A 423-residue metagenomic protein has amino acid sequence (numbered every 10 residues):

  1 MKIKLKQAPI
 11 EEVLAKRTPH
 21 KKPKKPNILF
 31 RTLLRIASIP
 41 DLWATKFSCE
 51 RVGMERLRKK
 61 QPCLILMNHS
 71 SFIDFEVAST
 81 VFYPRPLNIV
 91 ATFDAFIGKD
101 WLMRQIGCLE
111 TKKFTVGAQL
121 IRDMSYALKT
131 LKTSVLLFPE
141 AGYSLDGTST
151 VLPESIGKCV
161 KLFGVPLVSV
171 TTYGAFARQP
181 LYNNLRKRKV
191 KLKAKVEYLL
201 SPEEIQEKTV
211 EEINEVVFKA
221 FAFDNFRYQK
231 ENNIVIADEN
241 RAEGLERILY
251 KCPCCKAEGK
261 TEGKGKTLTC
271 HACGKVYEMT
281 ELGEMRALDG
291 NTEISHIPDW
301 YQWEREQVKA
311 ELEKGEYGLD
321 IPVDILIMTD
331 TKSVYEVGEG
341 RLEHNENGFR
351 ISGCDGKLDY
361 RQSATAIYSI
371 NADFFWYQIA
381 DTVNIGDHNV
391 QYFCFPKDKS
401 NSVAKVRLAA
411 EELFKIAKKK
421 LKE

Functional and structural regions predicted by a protein language model:
M1-V13, S352-C354: Soluble, non-transmembrane catalytic domains of enzymes that act on hydrophobic metabolites at membranes
P26-F30, L34, L42-E215, E231-N232 (+11 more regions): Soluble catalytic domains of membrane acyltransferases
I213-R227: Short, structured interface segments
A237-N291: Cys/His-rich short segments
K264, N345-N347, I379: Structural motif
V276-K357: Long, charge-rich boundary regions
D355-Y360, Q391-Y392: Short, surface-exposed beta-strand-loop junctions and turns on beta-sheet-rich folds
A366-E423: Acidic, Ser/Thr- and proline-rich intrinsically disordered linker/docking segments of eukaryotic scaffolds
